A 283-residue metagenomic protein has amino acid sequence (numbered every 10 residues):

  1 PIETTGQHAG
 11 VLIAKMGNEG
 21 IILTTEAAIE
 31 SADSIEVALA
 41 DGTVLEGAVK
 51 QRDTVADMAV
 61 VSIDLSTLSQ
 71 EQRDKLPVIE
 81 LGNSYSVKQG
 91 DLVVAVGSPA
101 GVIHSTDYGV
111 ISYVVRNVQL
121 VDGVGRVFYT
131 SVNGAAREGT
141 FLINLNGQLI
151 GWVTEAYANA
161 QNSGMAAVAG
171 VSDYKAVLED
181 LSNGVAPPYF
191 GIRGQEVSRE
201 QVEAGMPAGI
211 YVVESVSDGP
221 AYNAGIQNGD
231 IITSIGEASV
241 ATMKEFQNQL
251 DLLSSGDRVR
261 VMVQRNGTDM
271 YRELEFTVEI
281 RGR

Functional and structural regions predicted by a protein language model:
I2-T25, V44-E46, E80, T106 (+2 more regions): A conserved glycine-rich beta-strand in the N-terminal activation segment of trypsin-fold
E3, A32-D33, L68-L76, V96-G109 (+2 more regions): Active-site loop architecture of trypsin-fold serine endopeptidases
G17-A59, I63-S66, K75: Catalytic-histidine neighborhood of serine endopeptidases, predominantly the chymotrypsin-like S1/PA family
N18, I22, I150, A221-K244: Conserved PDZ fold ligand-binding element
E80-I103: Short glycine/Trp-rich loop-beta-loop segment that forms part of the substrate-binding cleft
R137-T140, S198-A204, V216-I231: PDZ/PDZ-like domain micro-motif
L145, L149-G205, M270-Y271, G282-R283: C-terminal cap/linker of serine protease catalytic domains
A176-Y189, R199, T233-I235, E245-R283: PDZ-domain C-terminal substructure recognizer with occasional recognition of PDZ-binding tails
